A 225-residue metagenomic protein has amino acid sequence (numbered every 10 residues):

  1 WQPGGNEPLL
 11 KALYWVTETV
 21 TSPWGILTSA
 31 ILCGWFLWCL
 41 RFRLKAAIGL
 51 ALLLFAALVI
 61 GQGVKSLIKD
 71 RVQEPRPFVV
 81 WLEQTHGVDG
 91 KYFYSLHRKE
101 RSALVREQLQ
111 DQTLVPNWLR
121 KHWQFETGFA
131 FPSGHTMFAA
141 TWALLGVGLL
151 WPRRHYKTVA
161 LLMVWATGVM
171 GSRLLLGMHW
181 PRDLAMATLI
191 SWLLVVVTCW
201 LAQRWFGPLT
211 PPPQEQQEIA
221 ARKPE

Functional and structural regions predicted by a protein language model:
W1-C33, K65-H86, H122, A221-P224: N-terminal transmembrane-helix/juxtamembrane module of multi-pass inner/ER membrane proteins
P3, T85-S102: Luminal/periplasmic active-site loops of membrane-embedded glycosylation enzymes
N6-L10, L37-G49, L53, H122 (+2 more regions): Juxtamembrane/transmembrane-helix boundary motifs in multi-pass membrane proteins
V16-V20, A51, F55, A130: Hydrophobic alpha-helical transmembrane segments of multi-pass membrane proteins
S22, L53-A57, A187, S191 (+1 more regions): Hydrophobic alpha-helical membrane-embedded or membrane-associated segments
P23-L27, L50-L54, K157-V164: Alpha-helical transmembrane segments
C33-E74, V80-T85, T158: Interfacial segments of alpha-helical transmembrane regions
Y94, K99-E225: Membrane-embedded catalytic cores of phosphoryl/pyrophosphoryl-handling enzymes
